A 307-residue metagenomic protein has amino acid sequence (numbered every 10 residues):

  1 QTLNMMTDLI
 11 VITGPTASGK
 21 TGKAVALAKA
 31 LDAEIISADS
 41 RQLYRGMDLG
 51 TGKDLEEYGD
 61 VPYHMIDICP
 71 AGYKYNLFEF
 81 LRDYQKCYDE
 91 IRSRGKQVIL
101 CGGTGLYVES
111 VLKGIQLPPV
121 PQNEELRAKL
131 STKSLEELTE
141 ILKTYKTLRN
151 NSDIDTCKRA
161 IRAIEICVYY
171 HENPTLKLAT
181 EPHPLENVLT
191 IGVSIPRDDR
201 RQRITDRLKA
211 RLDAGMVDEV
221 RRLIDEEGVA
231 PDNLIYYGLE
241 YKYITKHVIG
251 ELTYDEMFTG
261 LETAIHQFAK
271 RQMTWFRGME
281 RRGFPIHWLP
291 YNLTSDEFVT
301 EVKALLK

Functional and structural regions predicted by a protein language model:
T2-K307: Phosphate/pyrophosphate-binding catalytic cores of soluble transferases and nucleic-acid-acting enzymes
